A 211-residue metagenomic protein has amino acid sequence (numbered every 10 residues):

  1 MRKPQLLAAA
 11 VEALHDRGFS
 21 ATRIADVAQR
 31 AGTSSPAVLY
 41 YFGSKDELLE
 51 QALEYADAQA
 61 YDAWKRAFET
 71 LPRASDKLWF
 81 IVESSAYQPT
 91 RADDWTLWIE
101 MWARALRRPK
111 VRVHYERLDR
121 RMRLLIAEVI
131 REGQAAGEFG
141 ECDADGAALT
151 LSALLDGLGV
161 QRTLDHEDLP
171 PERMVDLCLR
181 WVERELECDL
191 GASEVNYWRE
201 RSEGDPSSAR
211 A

Functional and structural regions predicted by a protein language model:
Q5, A9-E47, Q51: Helix-turn-helix
E12, D16, S44, R66 (+5 more regions): Conserved amphipathic alpha-helical interaction elements at protein-protein interfaces in regulatory, energy-coupling
D16-S20, L71, A136: Short coil/turn segments at alpha/beta junctions that flank glycine-rich nucleotide-binding fingerprints
E47-L49, I81-Q88, V113-R120, C142: A ubiquitous short alpha-helical element
Q51, D62-W95, A147-L151, V175 (+2 more regions): Hydrophobic alpha-helical connector segments
E54-Q59: Short, basic, alpha-helical segments at the C-terminal edge of helix-turn-helix-like DNA-binding modules
D76-K77, T90-V113: Amphipathic alpha-helical segments used for helix-helix packing
R112-E116, R120, Q134-D205, R210-A211: Hydrophobic/aromatic-rich alpha-helical bundle segments in the mid-to-C-terminal region
